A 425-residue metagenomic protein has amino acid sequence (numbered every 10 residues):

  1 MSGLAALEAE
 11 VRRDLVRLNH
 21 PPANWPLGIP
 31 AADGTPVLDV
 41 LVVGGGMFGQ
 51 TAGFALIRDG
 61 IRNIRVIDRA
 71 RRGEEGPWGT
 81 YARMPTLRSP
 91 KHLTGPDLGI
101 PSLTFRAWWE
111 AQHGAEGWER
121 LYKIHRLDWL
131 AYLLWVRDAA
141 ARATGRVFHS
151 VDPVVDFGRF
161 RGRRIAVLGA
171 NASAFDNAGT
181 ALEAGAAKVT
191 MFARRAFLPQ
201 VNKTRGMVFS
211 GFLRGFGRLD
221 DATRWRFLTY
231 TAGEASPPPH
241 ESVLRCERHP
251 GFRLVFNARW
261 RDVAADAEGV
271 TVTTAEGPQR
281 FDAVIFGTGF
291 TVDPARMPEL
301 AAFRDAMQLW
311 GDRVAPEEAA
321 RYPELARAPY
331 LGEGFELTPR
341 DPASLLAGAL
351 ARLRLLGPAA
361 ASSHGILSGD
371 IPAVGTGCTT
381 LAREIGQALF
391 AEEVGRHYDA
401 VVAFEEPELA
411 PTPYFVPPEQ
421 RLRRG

Functional and structural regions predicted by a protein language model:
M1-A70, W118, Y122-A184, K188-G425: Flavin (primarily FAD) cofactor-binding/catalytic cores of flavoenzymes
A70-L98, P199-G215: Conserved N-terminal glycine-rich FAD pyrophosphate-binding loop of Rossmann-like flavoproteins
A82-L98, W109-R137: Dinucleotide-binding Rossmann-like beta1-alpha1 core, especially the glycine-rich loop that anchors the ADP
